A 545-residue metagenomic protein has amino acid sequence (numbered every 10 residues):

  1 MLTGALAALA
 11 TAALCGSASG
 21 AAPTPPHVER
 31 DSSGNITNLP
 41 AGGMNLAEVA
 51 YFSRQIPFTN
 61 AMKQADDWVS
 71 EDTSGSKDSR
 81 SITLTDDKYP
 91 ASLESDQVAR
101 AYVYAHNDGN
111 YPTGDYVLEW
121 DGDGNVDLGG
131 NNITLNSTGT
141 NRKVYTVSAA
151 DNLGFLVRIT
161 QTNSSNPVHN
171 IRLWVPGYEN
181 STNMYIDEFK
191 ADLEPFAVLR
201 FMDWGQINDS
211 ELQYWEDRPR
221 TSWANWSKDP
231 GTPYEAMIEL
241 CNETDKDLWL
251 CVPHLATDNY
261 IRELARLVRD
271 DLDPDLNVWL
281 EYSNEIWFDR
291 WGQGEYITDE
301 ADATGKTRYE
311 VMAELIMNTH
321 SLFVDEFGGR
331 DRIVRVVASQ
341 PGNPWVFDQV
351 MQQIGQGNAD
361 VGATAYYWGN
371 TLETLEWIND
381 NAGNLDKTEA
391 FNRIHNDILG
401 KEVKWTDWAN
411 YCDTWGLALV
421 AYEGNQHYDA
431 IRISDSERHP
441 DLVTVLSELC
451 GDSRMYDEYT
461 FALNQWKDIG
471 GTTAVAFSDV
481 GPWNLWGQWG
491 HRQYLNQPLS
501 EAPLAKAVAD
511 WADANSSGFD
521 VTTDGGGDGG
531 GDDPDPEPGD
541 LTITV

Functional and structural regions predicted by a protein language model:
T3-A13: Bacterial N-terminal signal peptides
T11, D540-T542: Low-complexity, intrinsically disordered short peptide segments enriched in small/polar/basic residues
S19-Y282, W287-H395, E402-R432, D441-D535 (+1 more regions): Non-catalytic accessory regions flanking glycosidase/transglycosidase catalytic cores in CAZymes
